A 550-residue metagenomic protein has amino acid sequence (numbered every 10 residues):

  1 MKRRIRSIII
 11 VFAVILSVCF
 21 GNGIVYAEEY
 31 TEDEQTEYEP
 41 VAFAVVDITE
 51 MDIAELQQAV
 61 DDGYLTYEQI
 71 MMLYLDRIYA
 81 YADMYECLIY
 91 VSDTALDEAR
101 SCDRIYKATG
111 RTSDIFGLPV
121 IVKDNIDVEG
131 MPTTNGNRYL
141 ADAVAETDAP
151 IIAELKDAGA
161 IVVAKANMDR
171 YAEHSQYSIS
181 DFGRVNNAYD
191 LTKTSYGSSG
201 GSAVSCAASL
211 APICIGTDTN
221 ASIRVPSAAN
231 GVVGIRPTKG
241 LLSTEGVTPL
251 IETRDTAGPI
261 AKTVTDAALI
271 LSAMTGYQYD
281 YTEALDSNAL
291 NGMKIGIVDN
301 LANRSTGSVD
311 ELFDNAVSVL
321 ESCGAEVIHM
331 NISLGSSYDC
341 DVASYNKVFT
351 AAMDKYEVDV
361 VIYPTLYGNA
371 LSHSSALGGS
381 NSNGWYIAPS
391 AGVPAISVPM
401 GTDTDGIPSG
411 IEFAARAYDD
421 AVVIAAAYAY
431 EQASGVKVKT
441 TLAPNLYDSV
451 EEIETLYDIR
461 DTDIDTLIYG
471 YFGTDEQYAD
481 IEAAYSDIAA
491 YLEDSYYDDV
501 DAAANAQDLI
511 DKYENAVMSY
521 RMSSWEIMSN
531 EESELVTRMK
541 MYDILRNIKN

Functional and structural regions predicted by a protein language model:
M1-I9: Bacterial N-terminal signal peptides that target proteins for export
I10-G21: Bacterial N-terminal signal peptides
C19-E32: Sec-dependent signal peptide cleavage junction
Y38-N220, T238, N315-C323, I328 (+1 more regions): Gly/Ser-rich catalytic/binding loops embedded in alpha/beta enzyme cores
G63, G117, D157, D339-E452: Glycine-rich, small-residue loops and helix-cap segments that act as flexible hinges at active-site edges
A80, A207-I213, T217-G296, D314-V319 (+2 more regions): Structural helix-boundary/capping segments
N135-N137, V185-A188, S198, V247-T256 (+1 more regions): Flexible glycine/proline-enriched surface loops and loop-helix/loop-strand junctions
I453-N550: Beta-rich interaction/scaffold domains
